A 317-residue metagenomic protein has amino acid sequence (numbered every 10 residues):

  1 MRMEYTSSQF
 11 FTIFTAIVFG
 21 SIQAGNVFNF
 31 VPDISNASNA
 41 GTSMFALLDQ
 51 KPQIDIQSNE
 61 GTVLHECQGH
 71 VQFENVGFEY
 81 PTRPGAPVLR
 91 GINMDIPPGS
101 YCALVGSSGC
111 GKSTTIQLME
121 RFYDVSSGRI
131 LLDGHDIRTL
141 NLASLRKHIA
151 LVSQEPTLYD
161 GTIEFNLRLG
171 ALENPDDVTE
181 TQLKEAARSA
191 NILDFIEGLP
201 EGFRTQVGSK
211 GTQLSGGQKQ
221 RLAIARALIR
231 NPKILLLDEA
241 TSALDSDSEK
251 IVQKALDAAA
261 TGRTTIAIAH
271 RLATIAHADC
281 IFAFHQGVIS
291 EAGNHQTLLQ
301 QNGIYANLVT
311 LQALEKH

Functional and structural regions predicted by a protein language model:
M1-E4, I22, N26-N36, Q53 (+1 more regions): An intracellular "coupling" helix at the cytosolic face of ABC transporter transmembrane type-1 domains
M3-T15: Membrane-water interface of transmembrane alpha-helices in multipass transporters/channels
I13, I17-L47: Cytosolic ends of transmembrane helices, especially the final helix of ABC transmembrane type-1 domains
Q23, F30, L47-Q50, A278 (+1 more regions): Amphipathic, soluble alpha-helical interaction motifs
A46, Q53, R168: Conserved E/DxxT/N motif and adjacent residues on the DHp alpha2 helix of HisKA-family sensor histidine kinases
Q53-E66: Pre-NBD coupling/linker segments of ABC/ABC-like ATPases
L64-H317: ABC-type nucleotide-binding domain
